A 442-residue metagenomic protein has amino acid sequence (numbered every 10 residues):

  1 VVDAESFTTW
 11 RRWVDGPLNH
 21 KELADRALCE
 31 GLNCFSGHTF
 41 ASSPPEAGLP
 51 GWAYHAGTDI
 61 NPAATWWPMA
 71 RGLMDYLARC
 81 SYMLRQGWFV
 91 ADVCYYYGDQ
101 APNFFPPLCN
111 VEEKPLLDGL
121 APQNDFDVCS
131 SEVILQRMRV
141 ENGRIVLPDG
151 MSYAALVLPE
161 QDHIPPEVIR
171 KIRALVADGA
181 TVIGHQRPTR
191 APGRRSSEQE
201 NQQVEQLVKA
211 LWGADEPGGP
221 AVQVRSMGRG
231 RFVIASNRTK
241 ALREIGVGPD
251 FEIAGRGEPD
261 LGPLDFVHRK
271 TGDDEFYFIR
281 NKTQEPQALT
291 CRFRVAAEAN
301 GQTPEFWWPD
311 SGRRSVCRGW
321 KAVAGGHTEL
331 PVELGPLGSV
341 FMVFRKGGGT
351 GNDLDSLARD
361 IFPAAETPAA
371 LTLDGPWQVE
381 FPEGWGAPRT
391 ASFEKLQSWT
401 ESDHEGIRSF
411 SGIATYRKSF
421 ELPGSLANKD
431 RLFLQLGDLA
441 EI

Functional and structural regions predicted by a protein language model:
V1-I413, E421-D430, G437: Carbohydrate-binding surfaces of carbohydrate-active enzymes
L434-I442: Membrane-proximal, cysteine-centered motifs at transmembrane boundaries in secretory-pathway and membrane proteins
